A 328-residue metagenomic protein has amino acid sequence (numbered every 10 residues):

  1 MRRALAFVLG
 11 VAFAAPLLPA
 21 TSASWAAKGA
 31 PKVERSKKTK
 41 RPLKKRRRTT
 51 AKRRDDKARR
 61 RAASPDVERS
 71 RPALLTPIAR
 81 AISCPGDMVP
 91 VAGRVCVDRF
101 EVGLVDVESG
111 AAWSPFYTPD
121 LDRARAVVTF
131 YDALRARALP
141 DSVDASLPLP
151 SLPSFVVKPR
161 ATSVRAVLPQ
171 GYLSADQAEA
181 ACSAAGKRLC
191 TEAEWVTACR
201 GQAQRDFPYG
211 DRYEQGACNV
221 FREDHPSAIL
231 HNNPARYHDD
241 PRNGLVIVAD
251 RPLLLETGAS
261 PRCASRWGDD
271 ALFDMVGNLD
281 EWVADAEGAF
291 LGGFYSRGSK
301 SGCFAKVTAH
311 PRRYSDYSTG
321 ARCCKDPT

Functional and structural regions predicted by a protein language model:
M1-W25: Sec-dependent N-terminal signal peptides
A23-T49: N-terminal propeptides/low-complexity segments immediately following signal peptides in secreted or periplasmic proteins
T50-C84: N-terminal low-complexity, Pro/Thr/Ser-rich intrinsically disordered segments that act as propeptides or flexible
S83-A203, G244-D270: Short aromatic-cysteine micro-motif
C96, L279, G320: Short hydrophobic-acidic sequence motifs that mark active-site Asp/Glu residues
A175-V307: Functional-site microenvironments in short loops/helix caps that host divalent-cation chemistry
T308-S315: Short proline/glycine-enriched turn/loop segments at secondary-structure junctions
S318-T328: Short, structured beta-strand segments at or near domain termini in extracellular proteins/domains
